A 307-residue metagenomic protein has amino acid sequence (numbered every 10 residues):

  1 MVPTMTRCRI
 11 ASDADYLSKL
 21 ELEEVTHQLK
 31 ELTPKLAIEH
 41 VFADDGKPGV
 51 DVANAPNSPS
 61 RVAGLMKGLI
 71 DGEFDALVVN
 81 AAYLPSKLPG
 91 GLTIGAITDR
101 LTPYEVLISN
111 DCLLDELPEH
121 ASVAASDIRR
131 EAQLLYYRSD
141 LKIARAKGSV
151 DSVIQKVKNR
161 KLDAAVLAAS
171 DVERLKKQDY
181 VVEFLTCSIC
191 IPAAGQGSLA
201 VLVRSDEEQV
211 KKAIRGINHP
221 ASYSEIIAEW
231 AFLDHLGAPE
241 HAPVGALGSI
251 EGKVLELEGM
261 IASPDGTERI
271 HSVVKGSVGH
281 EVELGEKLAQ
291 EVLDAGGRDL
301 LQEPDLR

Functional and structural regions predicted by a protein language model:
M1-P59, D71, A81, Y136-R307: Small-molecule-sensing regulatory modules
R9-A11, L77, G95, A124 (+1 more regions): Short, well-ordered beta-strand segments
V62-V106, Q178: Short beta-strand-centered segments that line the small-molecule binding cleft or hinge of alpha/beta clamshell
K67, L114, I154-Q155: Alpha-helical segments flanking ligand/cofactor-binding loops in enzyme cores
K87, Q133, L175: Glycine/Thr-rich phosphate-binding loops of Rossmann-like dinucleotide-binding domains
G90-L141: A conserved helix-loop-strand patch within extracytoplasmic ligand-binding domains of the periplasmic binding
